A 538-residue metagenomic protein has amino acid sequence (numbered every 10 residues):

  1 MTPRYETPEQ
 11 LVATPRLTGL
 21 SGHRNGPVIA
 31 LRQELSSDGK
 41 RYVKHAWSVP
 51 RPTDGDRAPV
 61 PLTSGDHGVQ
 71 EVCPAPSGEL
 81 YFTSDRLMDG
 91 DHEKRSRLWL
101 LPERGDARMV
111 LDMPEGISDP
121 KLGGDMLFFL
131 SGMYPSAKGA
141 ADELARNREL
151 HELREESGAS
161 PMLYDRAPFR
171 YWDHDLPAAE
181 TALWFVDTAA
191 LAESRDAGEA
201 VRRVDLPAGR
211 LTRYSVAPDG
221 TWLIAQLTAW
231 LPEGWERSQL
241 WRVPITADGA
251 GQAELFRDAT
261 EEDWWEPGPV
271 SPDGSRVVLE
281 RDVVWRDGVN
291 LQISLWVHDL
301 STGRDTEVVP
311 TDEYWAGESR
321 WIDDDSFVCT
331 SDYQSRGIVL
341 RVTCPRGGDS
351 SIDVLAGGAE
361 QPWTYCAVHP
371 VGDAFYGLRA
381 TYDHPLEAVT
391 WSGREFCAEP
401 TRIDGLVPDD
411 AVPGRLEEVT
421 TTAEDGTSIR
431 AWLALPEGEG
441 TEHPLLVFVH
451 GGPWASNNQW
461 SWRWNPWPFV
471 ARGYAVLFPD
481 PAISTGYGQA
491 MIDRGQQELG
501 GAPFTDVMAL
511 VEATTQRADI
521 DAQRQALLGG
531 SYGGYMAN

Functional and structural regions predicted by a protein language model:
M1-P15, D56-P59, D196-R203: A short helix->beta-strand "capping" segment at the edge of beta-propeller domains
A13-V28, D66-T83, D112-F128, S136-A137 (+11 more regions): Conserved beta-propeller blade repeats
L31-G55: Beta-propeller domains
D38-V43, D89-R95, K138, H174-E180 (+4 more regions): Short, solvent-exposed loop/turn segments at conserved positions within beta-propeller repeat blades
V43-K44, M133-E193, R237-Q239, I293 (+2 more regions): Predominantly five- to eight-bladed beta-propeller fold
P50-D54, P102-G105, T188-L191, P244-G249 (+3 more regions): Short loop/turn segments that connect beta-strands within beta-propeller blades
I403-Q523, L528-S531: Cap/lid segment of the alpha/beta-hydrolase catalytic domain
G534-N538: Short glycine-enriched nucleophile-adjacent loop and the immediately C-terminal alpha-helix near the catalytic center
